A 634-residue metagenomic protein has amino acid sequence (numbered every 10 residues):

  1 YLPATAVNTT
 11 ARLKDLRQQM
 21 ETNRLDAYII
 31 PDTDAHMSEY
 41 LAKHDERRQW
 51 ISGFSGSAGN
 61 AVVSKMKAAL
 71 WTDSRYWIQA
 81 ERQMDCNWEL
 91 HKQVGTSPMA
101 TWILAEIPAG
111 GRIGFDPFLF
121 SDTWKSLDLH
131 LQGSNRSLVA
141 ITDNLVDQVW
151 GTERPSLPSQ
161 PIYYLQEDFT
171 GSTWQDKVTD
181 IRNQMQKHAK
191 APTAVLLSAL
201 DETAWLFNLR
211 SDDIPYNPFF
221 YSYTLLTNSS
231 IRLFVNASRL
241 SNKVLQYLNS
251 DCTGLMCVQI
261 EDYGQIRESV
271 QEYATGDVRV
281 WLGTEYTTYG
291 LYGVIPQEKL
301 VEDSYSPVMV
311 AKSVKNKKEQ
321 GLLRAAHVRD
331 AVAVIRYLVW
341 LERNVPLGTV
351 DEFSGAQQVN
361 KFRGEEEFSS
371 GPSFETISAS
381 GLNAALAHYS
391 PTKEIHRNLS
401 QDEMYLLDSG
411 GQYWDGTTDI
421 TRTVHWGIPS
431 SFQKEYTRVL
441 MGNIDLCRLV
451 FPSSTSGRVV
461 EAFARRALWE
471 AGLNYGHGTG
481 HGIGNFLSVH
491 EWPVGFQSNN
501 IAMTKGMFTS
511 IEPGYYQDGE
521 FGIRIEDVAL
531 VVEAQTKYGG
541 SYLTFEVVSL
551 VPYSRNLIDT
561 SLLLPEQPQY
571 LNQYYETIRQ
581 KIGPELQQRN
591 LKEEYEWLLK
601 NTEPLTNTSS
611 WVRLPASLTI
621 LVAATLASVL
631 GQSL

Functional and structural regions predicted by a protein language model:
Y1-T608: Active-site neighborhoods and metal-handling regions in enzymes and metal-associated proteins
E603-I620: C-terminal GPI-anchoring signal of eukaryotic secretory precursors
L621-A627: Pan-eukaryotic secretory-pathway lumenal catalytic ectodomains of glycan-active enzymes
V629-L634: C-terminal membrane-anchoring or membrane-association module
